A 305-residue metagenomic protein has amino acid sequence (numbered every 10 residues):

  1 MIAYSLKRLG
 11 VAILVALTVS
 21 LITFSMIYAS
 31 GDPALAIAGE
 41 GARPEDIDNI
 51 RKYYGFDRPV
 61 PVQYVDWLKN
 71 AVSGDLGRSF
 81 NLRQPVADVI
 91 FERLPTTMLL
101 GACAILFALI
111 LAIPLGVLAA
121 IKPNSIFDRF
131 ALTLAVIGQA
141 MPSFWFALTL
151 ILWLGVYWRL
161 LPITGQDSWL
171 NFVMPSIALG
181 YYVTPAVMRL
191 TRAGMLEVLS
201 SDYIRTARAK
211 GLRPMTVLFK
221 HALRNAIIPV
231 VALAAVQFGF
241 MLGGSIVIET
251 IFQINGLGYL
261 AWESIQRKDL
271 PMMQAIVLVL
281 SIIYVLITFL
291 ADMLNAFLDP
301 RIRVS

Functional and structural regions predicted by a protein language model:
I2-Y4, A16, I90-F127, S143 (+2 more regions): Alpha-helical transmembrane segments of integral membrane proteins, especially multi-pass inner/plasma-membrane
L6-R8, I13: Hydrophobic alpha-helical segments of polytopic membrane proteins
L9, D46, I50, V60-L76 (+8 more regions): Hydrophobic alpha-helical segments of integral membrane proteins, encompassing both true transmembrane helices
V15-V65, W158-M174: Hydrophobic alpha-helical transmembrane segments of membrane transport/permease proteins and related membrane-embedded
T23-S30, G55-R58, K69, T133-P162 (+1 more regions): Membrane-water interface segments at the C-terminal ends of transmembrane alpha-helices in multi-pass inner-membrane
K52-V60, L76-V86, T164, V187 (+1 more regions): Membrane-interfacial helix-loop-helix junctions in multi-pass membrane proteins
D57-I113: An internal, D/E-rich "acidic patch" concept
S73, F146-A147, L196: Alpha-helical transmembrane segments and their lipid-water interface positions in multi-pass membrane proteins
